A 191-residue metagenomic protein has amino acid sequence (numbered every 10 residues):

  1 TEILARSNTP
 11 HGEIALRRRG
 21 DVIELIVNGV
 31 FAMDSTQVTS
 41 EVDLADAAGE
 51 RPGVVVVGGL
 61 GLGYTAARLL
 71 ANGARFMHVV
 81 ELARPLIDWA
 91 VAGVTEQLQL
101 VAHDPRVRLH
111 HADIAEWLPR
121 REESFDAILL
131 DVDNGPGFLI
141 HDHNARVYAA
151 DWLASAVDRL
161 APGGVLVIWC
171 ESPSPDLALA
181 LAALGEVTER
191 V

Functional and structural regions predicted by a protein language model:
T1-R51, A71: Rossmann-like AdoMet
V30, P162-G163: A short, structure-level motif marking secondary-structure boundaries and short turns
D34, G63, P175: Loop/helix-junction capping segments adjacent to catalytic residues or to phosphate/diphosphate-binding pockets
V38-P162, I168-W169, L179: The AdoMet/dcAdoMet-binding core of the Class I SAM-like
G73, L184-G185: Glycine-centered loop/turn motif at secondary-structure junctions
S172-L184: Short alpha-helix
E186-V191: Conserved S-adenosyl-L-methionine
